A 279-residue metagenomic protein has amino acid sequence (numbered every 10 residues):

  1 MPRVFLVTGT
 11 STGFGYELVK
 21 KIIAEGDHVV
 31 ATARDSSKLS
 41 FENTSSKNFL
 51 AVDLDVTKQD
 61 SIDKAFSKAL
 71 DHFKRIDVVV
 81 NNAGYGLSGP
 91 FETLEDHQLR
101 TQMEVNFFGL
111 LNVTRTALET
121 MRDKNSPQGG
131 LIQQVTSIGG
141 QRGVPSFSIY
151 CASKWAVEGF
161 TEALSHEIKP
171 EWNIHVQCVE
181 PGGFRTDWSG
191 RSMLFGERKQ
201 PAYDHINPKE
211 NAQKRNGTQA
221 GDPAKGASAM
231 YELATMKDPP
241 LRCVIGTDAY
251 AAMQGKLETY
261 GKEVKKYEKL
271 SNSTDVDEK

Functional and structural regions predicted by a protein language model:
S11-G13: Conserved glycine-rich cofactor-binding loop
S45-D60: Rossmann-fold cofactor-recognition segment
K68-N81, L87: A glycine-rich helix->loop->beta "capping" turn within Rossmann-like NAD(P)(H)-dependent oxidoreductase domains
P90-F91, E95-T101: Substrate-binding pocket helix/loop in short-chain dehydrogenase/reductase
T114, S153: Active-site helix of classical SDR
S137: Residue(s) in the substrate-gating loop at a strand-loop-helix junction that position the organic substrate next
K169-P239: SDR active-site lid
